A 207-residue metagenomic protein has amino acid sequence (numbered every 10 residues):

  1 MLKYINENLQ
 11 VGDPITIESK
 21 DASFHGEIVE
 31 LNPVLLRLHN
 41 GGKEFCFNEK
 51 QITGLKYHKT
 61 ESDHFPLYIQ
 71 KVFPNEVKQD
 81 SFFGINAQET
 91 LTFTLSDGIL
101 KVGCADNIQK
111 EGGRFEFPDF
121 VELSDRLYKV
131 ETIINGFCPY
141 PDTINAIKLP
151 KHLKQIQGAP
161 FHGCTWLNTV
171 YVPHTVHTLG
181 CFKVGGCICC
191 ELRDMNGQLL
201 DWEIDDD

Functional and structural regions predicted by a protein language model:
L2-K71: Conserved RNA-binding domains used in RNP assembly and mRNA/RNA metabolism
S19, N32, L38-N40, G84-N86 (+4 more regions): Acidic surface patches and DE-rich sequence motifs
F45-F47, D80-F82, F115-E116: Generic detection of short hydrophobic beta-strand segments and adjacent strand-loop junctions
V72-N107: Short beta-strand/loop segment at the start of cytosolic alpha/beta domains
L91-I99, K110-E131, P141-Q155, T165-T178 (+1 more regions): Structural signature of tandem-repeat unit edges
F137-C138: Acidic, Ser/Thr
